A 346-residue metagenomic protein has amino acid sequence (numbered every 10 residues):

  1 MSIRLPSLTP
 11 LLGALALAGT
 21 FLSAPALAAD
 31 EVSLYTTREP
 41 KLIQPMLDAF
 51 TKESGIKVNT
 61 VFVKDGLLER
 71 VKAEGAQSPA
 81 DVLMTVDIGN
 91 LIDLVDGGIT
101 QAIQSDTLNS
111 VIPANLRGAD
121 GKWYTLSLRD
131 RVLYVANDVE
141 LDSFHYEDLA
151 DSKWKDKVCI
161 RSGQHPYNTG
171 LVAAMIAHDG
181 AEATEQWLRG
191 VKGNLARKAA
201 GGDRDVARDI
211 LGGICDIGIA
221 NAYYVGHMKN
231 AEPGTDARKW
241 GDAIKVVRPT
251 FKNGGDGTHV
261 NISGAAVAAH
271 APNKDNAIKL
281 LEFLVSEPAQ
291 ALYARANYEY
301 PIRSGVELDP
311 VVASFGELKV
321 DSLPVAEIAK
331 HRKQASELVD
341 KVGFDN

Functional and structural regions predicted by a protein language model:
L22-A28: Sec/Tat signal peptide C-region and signal peptidase I cleavage site
A29-D93: Early extracytoplasmic/lumenal segment of secretory-pathway proteins
Y35-R38, A119-D120, V135-N137, K155-D179 (+2 more regions): Short beta-strand->loop
S78-L83, Q101-V132, E147, C159-I160: A structural signal for short loop-to-beta-strand junctions that line the ligand-binding cleft of periplasmic/secreted
V132-V139, V260-N273, L292-R295: A bilobed periplasmic-binding-protein/Venus flytrap-type ligand-binding module shared by bacterial periplasmic
K157-Q164, F283-S304: Periplasmic-binding protein-like
A174, H178-P249: Ligand-binding pocket segment of bilobal, Venus flytrap-like solute-binding proteins
E299-N346: An extracytoplasmic/periplasmic, membrane-proximal ligand-sensing/linker region
